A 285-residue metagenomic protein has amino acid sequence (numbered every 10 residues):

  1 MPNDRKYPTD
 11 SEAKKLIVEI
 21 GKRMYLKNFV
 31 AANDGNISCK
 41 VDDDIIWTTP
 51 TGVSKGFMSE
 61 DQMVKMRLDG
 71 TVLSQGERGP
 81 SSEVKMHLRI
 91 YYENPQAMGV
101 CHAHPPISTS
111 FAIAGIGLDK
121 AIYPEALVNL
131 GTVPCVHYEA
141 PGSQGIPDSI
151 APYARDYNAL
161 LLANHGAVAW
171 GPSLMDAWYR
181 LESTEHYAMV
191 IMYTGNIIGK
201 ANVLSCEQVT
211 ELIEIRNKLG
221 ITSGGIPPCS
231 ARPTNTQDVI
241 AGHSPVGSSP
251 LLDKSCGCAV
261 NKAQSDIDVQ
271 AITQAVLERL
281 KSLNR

Functional and structural regions predicted by a protein language model:
M1-R285: Glycine-rich flexible loops
